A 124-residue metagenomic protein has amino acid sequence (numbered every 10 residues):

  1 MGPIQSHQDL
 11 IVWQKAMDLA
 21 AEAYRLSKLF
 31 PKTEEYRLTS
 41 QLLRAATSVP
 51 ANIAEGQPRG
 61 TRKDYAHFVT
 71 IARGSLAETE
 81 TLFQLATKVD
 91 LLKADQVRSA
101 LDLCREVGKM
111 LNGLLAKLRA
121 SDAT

Functional and structural regions predicted by a protein language model:
M1-T124: Amphipathic alpha-helical assembly/interaction segments
